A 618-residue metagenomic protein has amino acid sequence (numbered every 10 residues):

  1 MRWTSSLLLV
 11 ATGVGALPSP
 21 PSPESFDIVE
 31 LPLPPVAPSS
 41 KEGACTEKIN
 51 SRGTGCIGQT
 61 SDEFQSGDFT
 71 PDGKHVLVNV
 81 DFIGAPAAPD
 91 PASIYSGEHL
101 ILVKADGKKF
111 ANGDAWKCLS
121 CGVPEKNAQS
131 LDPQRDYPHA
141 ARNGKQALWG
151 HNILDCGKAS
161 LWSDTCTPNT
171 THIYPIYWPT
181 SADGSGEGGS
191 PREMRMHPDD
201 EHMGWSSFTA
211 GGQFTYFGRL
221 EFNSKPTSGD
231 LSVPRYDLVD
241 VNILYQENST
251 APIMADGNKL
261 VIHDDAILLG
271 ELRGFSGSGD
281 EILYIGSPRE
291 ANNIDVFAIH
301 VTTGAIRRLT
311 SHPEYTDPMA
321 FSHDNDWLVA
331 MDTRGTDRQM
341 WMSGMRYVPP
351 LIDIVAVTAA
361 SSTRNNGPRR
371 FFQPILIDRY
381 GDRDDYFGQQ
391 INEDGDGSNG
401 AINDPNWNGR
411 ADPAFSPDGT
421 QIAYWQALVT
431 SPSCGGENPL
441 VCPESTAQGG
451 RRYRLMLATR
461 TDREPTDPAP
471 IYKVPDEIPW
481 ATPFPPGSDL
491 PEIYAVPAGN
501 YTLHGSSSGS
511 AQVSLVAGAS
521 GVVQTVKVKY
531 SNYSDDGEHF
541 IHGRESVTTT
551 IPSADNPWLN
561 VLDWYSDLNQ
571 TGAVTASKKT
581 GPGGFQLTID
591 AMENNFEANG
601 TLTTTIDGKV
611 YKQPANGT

Functional and structural regions predicted by a protein language model:
M1-P18: Fungal secretory targeting signals
L17-T618: Sequence signature of WD/YWTD-type beta-propeller architectures
